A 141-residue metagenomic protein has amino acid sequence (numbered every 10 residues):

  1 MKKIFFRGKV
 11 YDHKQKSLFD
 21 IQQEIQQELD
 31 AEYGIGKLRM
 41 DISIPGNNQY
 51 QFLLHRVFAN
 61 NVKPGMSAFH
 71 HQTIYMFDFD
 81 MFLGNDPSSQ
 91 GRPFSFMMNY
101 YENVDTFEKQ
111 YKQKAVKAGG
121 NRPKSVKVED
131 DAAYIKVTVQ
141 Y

Functional and structural regions predicted by a protein language model:
K2-D12: Short, extreme N-terminal segment that most often corresponds to the first beta-strand
Y11, Q15, M98-Y101: Conserved aromatic
Q27: Cationic, low-complexity basic patches in intrinsically disordered or flexible, solvent-exposed regions
G34, R39-K127: Acidic, low-complexity, intrinsically disordered interaction modules
Y134-Y141: C-terminal edge-of-domain segments
